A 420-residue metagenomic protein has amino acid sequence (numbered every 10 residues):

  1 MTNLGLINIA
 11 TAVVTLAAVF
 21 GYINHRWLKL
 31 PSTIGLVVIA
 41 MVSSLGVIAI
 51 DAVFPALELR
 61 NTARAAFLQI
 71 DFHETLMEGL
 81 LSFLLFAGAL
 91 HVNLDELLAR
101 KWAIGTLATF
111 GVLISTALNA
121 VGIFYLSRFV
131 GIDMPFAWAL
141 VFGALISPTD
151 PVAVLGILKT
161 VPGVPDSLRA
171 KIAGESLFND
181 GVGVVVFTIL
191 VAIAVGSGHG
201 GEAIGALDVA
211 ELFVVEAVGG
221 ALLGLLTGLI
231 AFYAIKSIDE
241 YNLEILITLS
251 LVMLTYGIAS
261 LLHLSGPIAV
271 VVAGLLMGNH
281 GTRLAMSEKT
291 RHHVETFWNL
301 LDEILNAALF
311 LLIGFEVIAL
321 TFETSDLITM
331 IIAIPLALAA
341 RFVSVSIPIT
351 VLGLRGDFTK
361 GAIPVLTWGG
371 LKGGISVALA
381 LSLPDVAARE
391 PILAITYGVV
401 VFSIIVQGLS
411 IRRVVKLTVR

Functional and structural regions predicted by a protein language model:
M1-R420: Transmembrane helical cores of multi-pass secondary ion antiporters/exchangers
